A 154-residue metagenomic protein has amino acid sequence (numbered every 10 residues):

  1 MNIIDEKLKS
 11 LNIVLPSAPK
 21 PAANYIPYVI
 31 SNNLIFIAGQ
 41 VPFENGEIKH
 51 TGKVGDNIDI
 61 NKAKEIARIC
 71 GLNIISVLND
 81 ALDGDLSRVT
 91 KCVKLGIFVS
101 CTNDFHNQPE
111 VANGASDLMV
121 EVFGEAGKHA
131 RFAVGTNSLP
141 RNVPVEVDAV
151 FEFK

Functional and structural regions predicted by a protein language model:
M1-K154: Short, polar/acidic, helix-capping and beta-turn segments at strand->helix junctions that line the mouths
